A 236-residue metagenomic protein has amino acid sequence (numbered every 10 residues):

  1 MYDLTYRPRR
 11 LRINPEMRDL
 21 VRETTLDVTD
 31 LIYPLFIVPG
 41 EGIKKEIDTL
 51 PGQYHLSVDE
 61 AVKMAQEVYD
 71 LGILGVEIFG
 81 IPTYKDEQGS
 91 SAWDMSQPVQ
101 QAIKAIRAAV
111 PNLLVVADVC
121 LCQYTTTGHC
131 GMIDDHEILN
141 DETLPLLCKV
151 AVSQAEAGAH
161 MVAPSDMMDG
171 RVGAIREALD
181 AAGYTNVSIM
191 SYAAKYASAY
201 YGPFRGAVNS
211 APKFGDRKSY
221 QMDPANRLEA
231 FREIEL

Functional and structural regions predicted by a protein language model:
M1-R9: Generic start-of-chain signal for non-secretory N-termini
Y2-D3, N14, E23-Y33, V38-L236: Alpha/beta enzyme core
R9, E16-M17: Acidic, Ser/Thr/Pro-rich intrinsically disordered transcriptional activation regions
